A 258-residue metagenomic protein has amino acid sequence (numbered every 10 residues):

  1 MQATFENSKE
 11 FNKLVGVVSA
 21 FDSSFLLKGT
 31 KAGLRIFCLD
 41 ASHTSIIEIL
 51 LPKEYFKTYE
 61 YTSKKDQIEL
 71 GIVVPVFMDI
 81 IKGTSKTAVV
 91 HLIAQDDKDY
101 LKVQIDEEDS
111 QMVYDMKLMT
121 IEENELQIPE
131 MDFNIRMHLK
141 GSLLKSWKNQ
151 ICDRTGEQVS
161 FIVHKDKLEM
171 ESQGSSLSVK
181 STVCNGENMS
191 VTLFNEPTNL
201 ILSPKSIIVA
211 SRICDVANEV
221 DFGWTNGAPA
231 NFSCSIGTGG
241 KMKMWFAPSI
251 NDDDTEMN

Functional and structural regions predicted by a protein language model:
M1-S19, S24-R154, S160-N258: DNA polymerase sliding clamps and clamp-related checkpoint/processivity subunits
